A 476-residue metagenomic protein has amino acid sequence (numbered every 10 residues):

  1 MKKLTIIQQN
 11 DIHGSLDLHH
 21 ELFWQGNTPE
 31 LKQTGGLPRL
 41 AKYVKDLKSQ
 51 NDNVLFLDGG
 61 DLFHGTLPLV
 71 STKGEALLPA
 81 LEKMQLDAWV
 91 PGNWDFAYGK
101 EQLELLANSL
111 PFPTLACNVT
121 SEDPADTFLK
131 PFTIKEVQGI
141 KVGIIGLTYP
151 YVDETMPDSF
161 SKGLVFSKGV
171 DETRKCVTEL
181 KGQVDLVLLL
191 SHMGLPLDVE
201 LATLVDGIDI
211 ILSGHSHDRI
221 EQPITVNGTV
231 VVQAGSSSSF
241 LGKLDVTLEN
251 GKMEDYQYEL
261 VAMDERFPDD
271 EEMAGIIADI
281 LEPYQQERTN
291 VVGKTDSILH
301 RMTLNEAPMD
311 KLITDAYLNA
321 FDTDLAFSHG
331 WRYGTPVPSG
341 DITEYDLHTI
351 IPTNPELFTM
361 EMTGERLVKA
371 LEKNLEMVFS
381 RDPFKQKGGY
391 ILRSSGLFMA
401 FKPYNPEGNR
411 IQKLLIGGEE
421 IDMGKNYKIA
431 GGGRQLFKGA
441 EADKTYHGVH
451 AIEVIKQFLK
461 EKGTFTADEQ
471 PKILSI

Functional and structural regions predicted by a protein language model:
M1-E265, E272-A274, L304-A316, A326 (+4 more regions): Acidic, metal/ion-coordinating pockets
K3-T5, S15, P113-T114, L312-T314 (+3 more regions): Feature captures C-terminal
L4, Q257-L260, V291-D296, T359-E361: Short amphipathic
I12-D17, Y149-P150, E282-V291, E344-Y345 (+1 more regions): Short, compositionally biased low-complexity segments
E21-G26, V291-L299, Q435-L436: Acidic/histidine-rich, surface-exposed loop or edge segments in extracytoplasmic proteins
L37, K100, M273-I277, Q285-R288 (+4 more regions): Alpha-helix initiation and N-capping motif
S49, N108, A278-T289, G293 (+6 more regions): Generic surface-pattern signal
P268-T349: Hard-cation-handling environments
